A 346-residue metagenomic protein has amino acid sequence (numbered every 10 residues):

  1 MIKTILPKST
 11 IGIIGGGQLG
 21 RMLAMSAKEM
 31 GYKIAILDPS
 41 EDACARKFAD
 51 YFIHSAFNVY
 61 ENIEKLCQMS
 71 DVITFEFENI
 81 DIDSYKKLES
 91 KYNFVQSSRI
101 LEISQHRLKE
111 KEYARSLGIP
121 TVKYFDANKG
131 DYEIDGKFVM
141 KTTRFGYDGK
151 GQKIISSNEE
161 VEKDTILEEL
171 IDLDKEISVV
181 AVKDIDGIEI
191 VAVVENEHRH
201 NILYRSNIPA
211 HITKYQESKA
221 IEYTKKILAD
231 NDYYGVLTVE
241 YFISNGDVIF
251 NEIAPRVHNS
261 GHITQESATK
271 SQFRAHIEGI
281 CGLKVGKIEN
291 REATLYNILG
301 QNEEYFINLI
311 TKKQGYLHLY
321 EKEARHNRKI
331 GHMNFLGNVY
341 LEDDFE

Functional and structural regions predicted by a protein language model:
M1-I100, S104-Q105: ATP-binding N-terminal substructure of ATP-dependent carboxylate-amine bond-forming enzymes
P7, E278-E346: Peripheral (often C-terminal) accessory segments that flank ATP-dependent C-N-forming ligase machineries
F48-A56, K91-V95, L167, Q314-H318 (+1 more regions): Active-site regions of enzymes building and remodeling cell-envelope glycoconjugates
Y60-M69, G130-D135, N158-E160: Short amphipathic alpha-helix with an adjacent loop that forms part of the alpha/beta core around
Q96-N158: A conserved helix-loop-beta module that forms one wall/lid of the active-site cleft in ATP-utilizing catalytic domains
A127, Q152-S157, V180-D184, S206 (+2 more regions): Short beta-strand-to-turn element immediately C-terminal to the catalytic PLP-Schiff-base lysine in fold type I
I166-I212, E217-F250, A254-H262, I277-K287 (+1 more regions): Phosphate-binding core of ATP-grasp and ATP-grasp-like enzymes
